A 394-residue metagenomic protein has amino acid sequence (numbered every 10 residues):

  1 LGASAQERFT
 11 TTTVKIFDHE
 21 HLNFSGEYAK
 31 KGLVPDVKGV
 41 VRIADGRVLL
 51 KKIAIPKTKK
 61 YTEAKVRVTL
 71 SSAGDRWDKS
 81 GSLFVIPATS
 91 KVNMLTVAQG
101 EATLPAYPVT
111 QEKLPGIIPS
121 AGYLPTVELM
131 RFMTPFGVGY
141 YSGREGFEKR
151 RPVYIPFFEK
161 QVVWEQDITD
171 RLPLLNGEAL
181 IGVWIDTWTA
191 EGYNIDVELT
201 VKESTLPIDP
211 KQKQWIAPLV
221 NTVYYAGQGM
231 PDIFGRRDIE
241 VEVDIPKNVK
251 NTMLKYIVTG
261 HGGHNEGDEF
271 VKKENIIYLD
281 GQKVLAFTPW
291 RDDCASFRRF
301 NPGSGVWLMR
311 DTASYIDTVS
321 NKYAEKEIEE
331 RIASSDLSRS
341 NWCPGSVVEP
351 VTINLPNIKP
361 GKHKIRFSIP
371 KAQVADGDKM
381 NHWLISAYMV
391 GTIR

Functional and structural regions predicted by a protein language model:
L1-S4: C-terminal segment of classical bacterial N-terminal signal peptides
Q6-R394: Extracellular/secretory-pathway and virion-surface proteins
